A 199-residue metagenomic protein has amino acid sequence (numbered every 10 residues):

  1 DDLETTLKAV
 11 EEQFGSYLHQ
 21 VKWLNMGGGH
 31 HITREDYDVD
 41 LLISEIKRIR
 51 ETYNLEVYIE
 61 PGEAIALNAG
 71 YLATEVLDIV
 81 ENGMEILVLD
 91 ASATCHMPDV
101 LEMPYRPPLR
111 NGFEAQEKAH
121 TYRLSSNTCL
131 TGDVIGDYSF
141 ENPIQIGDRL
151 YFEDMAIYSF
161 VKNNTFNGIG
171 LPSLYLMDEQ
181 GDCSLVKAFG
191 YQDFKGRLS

Functional and structural regions predicted by a protein language model:
D1-E81, N167: Active-site loop/helix belt of alpha/beta enzymes
E45, E56-S199: Charged (often Lys/Glu-rich) extended helix/loop segments that serve as interaction or gating elements
